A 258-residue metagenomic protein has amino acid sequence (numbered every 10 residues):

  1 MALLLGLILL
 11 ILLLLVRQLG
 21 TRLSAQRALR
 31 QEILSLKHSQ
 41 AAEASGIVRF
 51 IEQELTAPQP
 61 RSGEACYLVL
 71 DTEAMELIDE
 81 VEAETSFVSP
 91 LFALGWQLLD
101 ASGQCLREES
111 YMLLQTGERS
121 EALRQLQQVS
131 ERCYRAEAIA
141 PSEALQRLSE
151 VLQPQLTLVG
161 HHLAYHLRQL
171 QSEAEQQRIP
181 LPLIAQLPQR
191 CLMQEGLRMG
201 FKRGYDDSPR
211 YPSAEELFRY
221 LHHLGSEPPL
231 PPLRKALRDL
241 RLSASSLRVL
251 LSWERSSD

Functional and structural regions predicted by a protein language model:
A2-S24: N-terminal signal-anchor transmembrane alpha helix of single-pass membrane proteins, serving as the membrane-anchoring
T21-R27, L251, R255: Juxtamembrane transmembrane-helix termini
R27-S102: Entry/capping segment at the start of metal-dependent catalytic domains with acidic active-site entry clusters
E32, F50, E54, A122-Q125 (+3 more regions): Charge-rich, solvent-exposed alpha-helical interaction surfaces
A65, F87-L94, L98-Q127, L152-S257: Metal-dependent phosphoesterase core characteristic of DEDDh/y 3'-5' exonuclease domains
L70, E137-A138, G160-H162: Short His-Asn-centered micro-motif
L126-L145: Metal-dependent phosphoesterase signature
A140-L156: Glycine/serine-rich loop-strand microenvironments at binding/catalytic pocket rims
